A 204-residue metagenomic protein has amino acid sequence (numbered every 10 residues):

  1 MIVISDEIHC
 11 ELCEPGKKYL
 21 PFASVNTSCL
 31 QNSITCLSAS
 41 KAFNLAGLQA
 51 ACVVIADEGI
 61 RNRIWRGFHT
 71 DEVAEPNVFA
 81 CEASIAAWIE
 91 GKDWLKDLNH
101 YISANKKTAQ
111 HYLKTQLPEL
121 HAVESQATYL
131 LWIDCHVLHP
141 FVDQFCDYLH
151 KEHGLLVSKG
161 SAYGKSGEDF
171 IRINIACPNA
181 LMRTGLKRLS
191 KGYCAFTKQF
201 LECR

Functional and structural regions predicted by a protein language model:
M1-K18: Catalytic PLP-binding core of fold-type I/II PLP enzymes
I2, N32-I34, L156: Proline-centered loop/turn at the N-terminus of a beta-strand
S5, N99, K106, L186: Short amphipathic alpha-helical/adjacent loop interface patches that line ligand and macromolecule-binding sites
E11-L12, Y19-S24, K198-C203: Conserved core of the PLP fold type I
N26-S103: Conserved core segment of the aminotransferase class I/II
C29, F141, Y148-V157, Y163-R204: PLP-dependent enzyme catalytic core of the Aspartate aminotransferase-like
V78, I85, Y101-Q110, A122-C135 (+1 more regions): Conserved glycine-rich beta-strand-loop-beta hairpin in the small C-terminal domain of fold type I
